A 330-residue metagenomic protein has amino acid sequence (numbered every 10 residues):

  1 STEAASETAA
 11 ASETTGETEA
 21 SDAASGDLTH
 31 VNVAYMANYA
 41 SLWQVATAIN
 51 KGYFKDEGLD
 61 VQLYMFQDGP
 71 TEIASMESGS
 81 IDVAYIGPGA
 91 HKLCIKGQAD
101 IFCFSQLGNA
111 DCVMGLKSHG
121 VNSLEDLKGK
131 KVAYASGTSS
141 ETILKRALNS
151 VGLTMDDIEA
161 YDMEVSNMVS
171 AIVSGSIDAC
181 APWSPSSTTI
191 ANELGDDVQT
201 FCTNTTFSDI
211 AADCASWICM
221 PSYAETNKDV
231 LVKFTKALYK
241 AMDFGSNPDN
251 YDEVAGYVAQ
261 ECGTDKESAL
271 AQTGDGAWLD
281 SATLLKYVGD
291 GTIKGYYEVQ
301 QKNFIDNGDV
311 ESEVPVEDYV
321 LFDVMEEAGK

Functional and structural regions predicted by a protein language model:
S1-H30, E327-K330: Short, low-complexity disordered leader/linker segments with a strong preference for bacterial N-terminal type II
E19-E164, D178-S184, Q199-F201: Short, glycine-/small- and polar/acidic-enriched structural segments that line small-molecule recognition paths
W43-T47, K51-G52, A74, S78 (+11 more regions): Solvent-exposed, polar/charged alpha-helical surfaces in well-ordered, non-transmembrane soluble domains, broadly
N50, D56, S150, S174 (+3 more regions): Residues at alpha-helix termini
I81-A84, S174, D178, G276-T292 (+1 more regions): Short amphipathic alpha-helical segments at helix boundaries and their inter-helical linkers
P88-A90, Y161, N167-E261: Pocket-lining segment of extracytoplasmic ligand-binding domains
E225-D309: Secondary-structure end/capping motifs
Y297-K330: Conserved C-terminal helix/tail region of periplasmic/extracytoplasmic solute-binding proteins
